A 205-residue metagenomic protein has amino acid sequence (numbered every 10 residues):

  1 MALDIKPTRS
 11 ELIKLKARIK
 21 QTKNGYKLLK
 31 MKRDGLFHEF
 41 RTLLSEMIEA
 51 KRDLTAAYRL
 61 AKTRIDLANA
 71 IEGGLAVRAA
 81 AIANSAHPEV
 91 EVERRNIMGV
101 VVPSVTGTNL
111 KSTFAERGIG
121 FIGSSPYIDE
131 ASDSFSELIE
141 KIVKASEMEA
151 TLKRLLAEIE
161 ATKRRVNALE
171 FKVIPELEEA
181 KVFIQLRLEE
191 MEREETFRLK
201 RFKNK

Functional and structural regions predicted by a protein language model:
M1-K205: Charge-rich amphipathic alpha-helical interaction elements
